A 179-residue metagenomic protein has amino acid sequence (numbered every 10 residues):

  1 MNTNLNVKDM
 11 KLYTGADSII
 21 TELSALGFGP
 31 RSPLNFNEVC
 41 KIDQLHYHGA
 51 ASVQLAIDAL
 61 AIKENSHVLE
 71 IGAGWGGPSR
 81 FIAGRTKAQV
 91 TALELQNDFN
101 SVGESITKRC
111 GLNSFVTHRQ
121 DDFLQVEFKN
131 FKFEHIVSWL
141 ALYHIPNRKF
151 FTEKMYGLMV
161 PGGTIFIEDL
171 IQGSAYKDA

Functional and structural regions predicted by a protein language model:
M1-A25: N-terminal auxiliary segments of SAM/dcSAM-dependent transferases
N37-Y47: Class I SAM-dependent methyltransferase Rossmann-like catalytic core, especially the SAM/SAH-binding loop
H46-E64: Conserved alpha-helix/loop element of class I SAM-dependent methyltransferases that forms part of the SAM/SAH-binding
H67-I71, W75-Q125: Class I SAM-dependent methyltransferase SAM/SAH-binding core
V126-I136: A short acidic, Gly/Pro-enriched loop at the edge of an enzyme's catalytic core that lines a small-molecule cofactor
E134-N147: A short SAM/SAH-binding and catalytic strip from SAM-dependent methyltransferases
K149-T164: A short glycine-rich, Lys/Arg-flanked "PGG" loop and its adjoining helix->strand segment in the class I
F166-A179: Conserved class I S-adenosyl-L-methionine
